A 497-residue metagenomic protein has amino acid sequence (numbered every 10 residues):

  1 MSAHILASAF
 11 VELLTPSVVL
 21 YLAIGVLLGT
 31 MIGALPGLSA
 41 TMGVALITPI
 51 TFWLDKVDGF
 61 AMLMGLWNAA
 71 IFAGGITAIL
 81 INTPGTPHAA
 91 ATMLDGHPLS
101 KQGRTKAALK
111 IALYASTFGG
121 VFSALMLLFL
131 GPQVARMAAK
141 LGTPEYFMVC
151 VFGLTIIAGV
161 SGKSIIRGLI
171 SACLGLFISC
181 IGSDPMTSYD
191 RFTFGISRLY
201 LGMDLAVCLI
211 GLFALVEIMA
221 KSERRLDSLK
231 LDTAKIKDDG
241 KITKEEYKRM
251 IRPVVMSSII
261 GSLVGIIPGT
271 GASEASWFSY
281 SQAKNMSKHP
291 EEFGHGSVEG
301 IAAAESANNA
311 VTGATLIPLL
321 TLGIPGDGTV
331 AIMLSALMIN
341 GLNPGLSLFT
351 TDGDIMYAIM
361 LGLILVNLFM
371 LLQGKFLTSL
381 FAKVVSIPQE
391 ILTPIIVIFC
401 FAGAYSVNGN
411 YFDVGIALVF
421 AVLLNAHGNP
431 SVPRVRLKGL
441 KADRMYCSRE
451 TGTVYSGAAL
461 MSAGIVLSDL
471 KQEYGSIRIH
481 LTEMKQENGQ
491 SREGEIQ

Functional and structural regions predicted by a protein language model:
M1-V57, P132, R136-A139, D190-S297 (+2 more regions): Helix-loop-helix hairpins and the membrane-proximal interhelical loops of multi-pass alpha-helical transport proteins
Y21, G25, G29, G33 (+29 more regions): Alpha-helical transmembrane segments in multi-pass membrane proteins
A34-L46, G85-A90, I266-F278, N309-L316 (+2 more regions): Transmembrane helix boundary and interhelical junction motifs in multipass membrane proteins
V57-A61, P98-A115, K288-G300, A331: Membrane-interface alpha-helices at helix entry/exit sites of multi-pass transporters
K110-L226, I339-L423: Membrane-embedded alpha-helical modules
V419-A442: Carbohydrate-binding surface patches
L437-V454: Solvent-exposed beta-hairpin/edge-strand motifs
A458-Q497: C-terminal beta-strand-rich structural cap/linker in extracellular carbohydrate-active enzymes
